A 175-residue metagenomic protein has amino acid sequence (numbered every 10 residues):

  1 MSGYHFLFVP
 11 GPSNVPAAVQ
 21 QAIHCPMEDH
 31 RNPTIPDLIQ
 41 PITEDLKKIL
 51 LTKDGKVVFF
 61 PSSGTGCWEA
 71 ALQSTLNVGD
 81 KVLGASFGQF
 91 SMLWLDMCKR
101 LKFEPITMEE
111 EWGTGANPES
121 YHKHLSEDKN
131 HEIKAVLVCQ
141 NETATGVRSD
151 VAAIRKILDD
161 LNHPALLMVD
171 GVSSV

Functional and structural regions predicted by a protein language model:
M1-P33: N-terminal "arm"/small-domain region of PLP-dependent enzymes with the aminotransferase-like
I23-A70, L93-K99: Conserved N-terminal alpha-helix of the aminotransferase class I/II PLP-enzyme fold
F59-S63, A85-F87, S173: Active-site nucleophile and cofactor-binding loops and adjacent substrate-binding regions of central metabolic enzymes
T65-C67, F90, G113-A116, S173-V175: Short acidic loop-to-helix transition motifs that present clustered carboxylates
T75-M92: Conserved PLP-anchoring active-site segment centered on the Schiff-base-forming lysine
L93-I106, E111, E119-H124: Active-site-proximal loop->helix
A116-V172: Active-site phosphate-binding strand-loop segment of PLP-dependent enzymes
